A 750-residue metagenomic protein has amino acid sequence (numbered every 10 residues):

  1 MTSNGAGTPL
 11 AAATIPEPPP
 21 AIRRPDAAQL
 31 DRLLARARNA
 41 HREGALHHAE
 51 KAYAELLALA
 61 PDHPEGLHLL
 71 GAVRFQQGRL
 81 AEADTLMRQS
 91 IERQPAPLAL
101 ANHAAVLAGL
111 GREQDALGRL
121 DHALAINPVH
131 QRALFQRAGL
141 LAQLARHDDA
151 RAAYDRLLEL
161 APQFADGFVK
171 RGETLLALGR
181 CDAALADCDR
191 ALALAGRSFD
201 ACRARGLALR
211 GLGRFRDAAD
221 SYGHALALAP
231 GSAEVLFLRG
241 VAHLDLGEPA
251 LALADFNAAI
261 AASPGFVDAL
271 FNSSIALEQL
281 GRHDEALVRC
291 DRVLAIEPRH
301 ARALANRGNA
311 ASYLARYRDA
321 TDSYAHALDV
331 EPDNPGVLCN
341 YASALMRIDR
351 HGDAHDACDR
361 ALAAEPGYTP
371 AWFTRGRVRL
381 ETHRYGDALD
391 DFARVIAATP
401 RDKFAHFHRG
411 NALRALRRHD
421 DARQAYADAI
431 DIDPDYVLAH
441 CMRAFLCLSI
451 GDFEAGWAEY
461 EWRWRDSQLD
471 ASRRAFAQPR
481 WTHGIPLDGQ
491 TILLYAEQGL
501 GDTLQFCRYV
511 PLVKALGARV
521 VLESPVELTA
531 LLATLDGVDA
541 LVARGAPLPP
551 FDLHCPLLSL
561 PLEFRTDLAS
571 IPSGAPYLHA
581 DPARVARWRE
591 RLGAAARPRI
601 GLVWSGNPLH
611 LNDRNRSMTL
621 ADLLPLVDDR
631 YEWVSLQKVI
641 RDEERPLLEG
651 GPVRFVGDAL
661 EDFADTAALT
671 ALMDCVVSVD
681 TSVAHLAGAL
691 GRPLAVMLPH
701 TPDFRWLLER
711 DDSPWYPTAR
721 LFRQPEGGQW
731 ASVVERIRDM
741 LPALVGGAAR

Functional and structural regions predicted by a protein language model:
M1-C675, D680-R750: Alpha-helical solenoid repeat scaffolds of the TPR/TPR-like class and their adjacent stem/linker regions that mediate
